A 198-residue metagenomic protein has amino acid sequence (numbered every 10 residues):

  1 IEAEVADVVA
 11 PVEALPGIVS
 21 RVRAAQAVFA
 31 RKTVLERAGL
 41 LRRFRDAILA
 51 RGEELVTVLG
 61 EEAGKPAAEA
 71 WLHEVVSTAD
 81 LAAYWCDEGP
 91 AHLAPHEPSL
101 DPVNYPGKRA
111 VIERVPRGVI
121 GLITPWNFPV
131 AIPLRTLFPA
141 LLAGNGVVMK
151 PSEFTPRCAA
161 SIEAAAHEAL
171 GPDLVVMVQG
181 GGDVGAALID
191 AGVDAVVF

Functional and structural regions predicted by a protein language model:
I1-R109: N-terminal Rossmann-like NAD(P)+-binding subdomain of aldehyde/semialdehyde dehydrogenases
S99-F198: Rossmann-like NAD(P) dinucleotide-binding subdomain of oxidoreductase/dehydrogenase enzymes
